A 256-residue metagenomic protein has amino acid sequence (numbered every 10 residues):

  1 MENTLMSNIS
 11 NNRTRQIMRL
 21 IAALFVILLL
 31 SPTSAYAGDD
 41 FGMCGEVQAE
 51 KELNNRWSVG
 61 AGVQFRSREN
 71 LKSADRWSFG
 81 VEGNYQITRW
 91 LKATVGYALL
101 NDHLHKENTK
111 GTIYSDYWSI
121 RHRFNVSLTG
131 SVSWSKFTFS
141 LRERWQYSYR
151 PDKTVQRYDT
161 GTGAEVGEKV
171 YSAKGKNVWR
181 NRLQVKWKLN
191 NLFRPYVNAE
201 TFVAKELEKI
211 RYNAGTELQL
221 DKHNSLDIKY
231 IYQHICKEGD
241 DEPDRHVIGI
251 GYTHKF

Functional and structural regions predicted by a protein language model:
A37-Q86, K92-G96, L100: Start-of-domain marker
D40, K72-W77, H105-T112, D152-D159 (+2 more regions): Outer-membrane beta-barrel translocator domains and adjoining extracellular loop/strand segments of Gram-negative
F41-M43, D75-W77, I120-F124, S172-W179 (+2 more regions): Residues that define the transmembrane beta-barrel architecture of outer-membrane proteins
V47-K51, V81-Y85, V126-G130, W145 (+3 more regions): Residues on the lipid-exposed face of transmembrane beta-strands in outer-membrane beta-barrel proteins
R56-A61, W90-V95, S135-F139, N191-P195 (+1 more regions): Repeated loop/turn-to-beta-strand initiation elements of outer-membrane beta-barrel proteins
V63-E69, Y97-H103, V132-W134, W145-Y149 (+3 more regions): Transmembrane beta-strands of outer-membrane beta-barrel pores
F65-E69, K110-S115, V166-Y171, E200-F202 (+1 more regions): Extracellular loop and loop/strand-boundary signature of outer-membrane beta-barrel proteins
V197, L207-F256: Predominantly the C-terminal beta-signal and adjacent terminal strand-loop region of outer-membrane beta-barrel
